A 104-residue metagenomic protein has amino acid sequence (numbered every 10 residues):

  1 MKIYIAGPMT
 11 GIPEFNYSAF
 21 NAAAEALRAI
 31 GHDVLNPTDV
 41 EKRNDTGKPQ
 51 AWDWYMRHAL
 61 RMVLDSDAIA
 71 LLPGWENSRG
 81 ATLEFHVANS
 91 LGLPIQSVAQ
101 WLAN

Functional and structural regions predicted by a protein language model:
M1-N104: Conserved catalytic or regulatory cores that recognize and/or transform ribose-phosphate-containing ligands
